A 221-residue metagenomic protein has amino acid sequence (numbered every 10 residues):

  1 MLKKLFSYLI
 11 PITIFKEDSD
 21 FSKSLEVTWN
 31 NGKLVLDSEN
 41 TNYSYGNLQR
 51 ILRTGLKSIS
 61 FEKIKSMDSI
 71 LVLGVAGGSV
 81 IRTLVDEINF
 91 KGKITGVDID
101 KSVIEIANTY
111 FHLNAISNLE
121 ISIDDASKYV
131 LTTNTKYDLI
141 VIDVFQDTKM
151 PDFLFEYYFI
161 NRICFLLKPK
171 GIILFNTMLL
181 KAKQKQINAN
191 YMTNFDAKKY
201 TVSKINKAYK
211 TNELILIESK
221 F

Functional and structural regions predicted by a protein language model:
M1-V35: N-terminal auxiliary segments of SAM/dcSAM-dependent transferases
I12, D18-F21, K181-F221: Class I S-adenosyl-L-methionine
V27, G74, K204-A208: Short beta-strand
N31-E39, I140, I172: Short, basic/glycine-rich phosphate-binding loops at helix/coil junctions that contact nucleotide phosphates
N40-L56: Conserved SAM-binding loop and adjacent beta-strand
N42, M178-K183: Short histidine/acidic/glycine/proline-rich micro-motifs that form metal- and phosphate-coordinating active-site loops
K57-P169, A182-Q186, Y209-T211: The AdoMet/dcAdoMet-binding core of the Class I SAM-like
K170-T177: Conserved beta-strand signature within the Rossmann-like core of class I S-adenosyl-L-methionine
